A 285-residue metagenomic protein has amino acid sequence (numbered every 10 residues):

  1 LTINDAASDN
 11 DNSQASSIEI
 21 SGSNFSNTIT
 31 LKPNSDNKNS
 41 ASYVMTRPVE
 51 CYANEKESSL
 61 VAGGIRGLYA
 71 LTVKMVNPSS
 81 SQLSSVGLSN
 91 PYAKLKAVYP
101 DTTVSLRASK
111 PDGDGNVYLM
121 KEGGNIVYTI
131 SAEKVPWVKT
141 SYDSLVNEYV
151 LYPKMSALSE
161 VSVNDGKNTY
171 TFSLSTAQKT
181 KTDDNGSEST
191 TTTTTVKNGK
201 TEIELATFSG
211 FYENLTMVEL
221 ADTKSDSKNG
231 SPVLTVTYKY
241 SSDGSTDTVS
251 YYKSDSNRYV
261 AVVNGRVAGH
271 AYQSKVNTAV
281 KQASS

Functional and structural regions predicted by a protein language model:
L1-S285: A short-motif feature that recognizes glycine-rich, charge-decorated loops that bind or process nucleotide phosphates
